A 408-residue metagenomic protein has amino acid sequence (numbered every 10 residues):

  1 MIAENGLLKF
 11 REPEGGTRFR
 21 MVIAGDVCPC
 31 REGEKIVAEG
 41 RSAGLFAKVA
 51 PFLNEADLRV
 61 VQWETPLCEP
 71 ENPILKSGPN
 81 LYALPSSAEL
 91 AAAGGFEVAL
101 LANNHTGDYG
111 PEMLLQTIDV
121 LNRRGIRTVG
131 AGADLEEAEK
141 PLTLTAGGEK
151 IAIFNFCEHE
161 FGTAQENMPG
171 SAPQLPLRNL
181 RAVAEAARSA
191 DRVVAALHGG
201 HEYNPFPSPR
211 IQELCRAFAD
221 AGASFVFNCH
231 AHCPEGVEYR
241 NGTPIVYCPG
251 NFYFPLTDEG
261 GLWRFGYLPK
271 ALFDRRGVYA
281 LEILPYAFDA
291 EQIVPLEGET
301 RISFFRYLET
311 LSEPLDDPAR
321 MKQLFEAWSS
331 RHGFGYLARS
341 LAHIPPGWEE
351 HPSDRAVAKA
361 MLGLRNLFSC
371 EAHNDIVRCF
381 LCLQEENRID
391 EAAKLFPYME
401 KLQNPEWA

Functional and structural regions predicted by a protein language model:
M1-L81: N-terminal active-site segment of His-dependent metallophosphoesterases
G15, L268-A408: A short C-terminal boundary segment appended to hydrolase-like catalytic domains
I23-G25, R59-E64, G94-N104, R127-G132 (+4 more regions): Active-site neighborhood of phospho(di)ester-bond hydrolases with catalytic His/Asp-centered motifs
C30-E32, L67-P70, N104-I118, L135-K140 (+4 more regions): Active-site environment of divalent metal-dependent phosphoester hydrolases
E32-A47, L81-Y82, T143-V193, E213 (+1 more regions): Binuclear metal-dependent hydrolase catalytic cores centered on His/Asp/Glu-rich metal-binding motifs
A56-C68, N103-N104, A184-F206: Short acidic, glycine-rich surface-loop motifs adjacent to enzyme active sites
P70-A92, R192-S224: Active-site-proximal segments of metal-dependent phosphoesterases and phosphodiesterases across multiple
F96-V98, P209-P269: Conserved beta-sheet core of the metallophosphoesterase superfamily
